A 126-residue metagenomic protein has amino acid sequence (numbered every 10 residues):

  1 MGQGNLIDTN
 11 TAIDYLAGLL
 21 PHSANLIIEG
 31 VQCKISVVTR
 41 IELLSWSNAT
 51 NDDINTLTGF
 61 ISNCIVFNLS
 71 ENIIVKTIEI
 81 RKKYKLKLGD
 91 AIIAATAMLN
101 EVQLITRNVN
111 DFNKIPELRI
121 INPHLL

Functional and structural regions predicted by a protein language model:
M1-I35, S45-T58, L126: Short, well-structured N-terminal submotif of metal-dependent ribonuclease cores
G2-G4, H22, A94, N100-L126: Acidic, PIN/NYN-like endoribonuclease modules and their adjacent C-terminal/linker elements
T11-A12, T39, I73, I92-I93 (+1 more regions): Alpha-helix capping/helix-boundary segments
E29, F60-S62, I115-P116: Short, structured coil segments at secondary-structure junctions
G30-Q32, N63-I65, M98-Q103: Short active-site oxyanion
S62-K83: Acidic catalytic patch
